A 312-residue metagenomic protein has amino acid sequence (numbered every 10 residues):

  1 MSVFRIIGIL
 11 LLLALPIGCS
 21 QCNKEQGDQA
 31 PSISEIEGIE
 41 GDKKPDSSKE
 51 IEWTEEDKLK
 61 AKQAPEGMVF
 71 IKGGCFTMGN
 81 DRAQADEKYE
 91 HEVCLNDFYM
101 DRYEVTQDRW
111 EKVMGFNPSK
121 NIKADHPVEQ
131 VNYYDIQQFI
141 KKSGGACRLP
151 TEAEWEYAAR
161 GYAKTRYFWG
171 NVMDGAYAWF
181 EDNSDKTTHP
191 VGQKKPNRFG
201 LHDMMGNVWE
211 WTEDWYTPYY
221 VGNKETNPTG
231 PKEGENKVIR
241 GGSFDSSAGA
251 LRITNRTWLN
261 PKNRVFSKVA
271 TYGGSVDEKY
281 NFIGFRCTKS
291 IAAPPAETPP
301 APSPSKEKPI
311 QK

Functional and structural regions predicted by a protein language model:
M1-I7: Bacterial N-terminal signal peptides that target proteins for export
G8-P16: Bacterial N-terminal signal peptides
I17-Q21: C-terminal motif of bacterial Sec signal peptides marking the signal peptidase cleavage site
G27, P31-G41, P45-S48, P196-N197 (+1 more regions): Disulfide-stabilized, aromatic/cysteine-rich ligand-recognition loop
E50-A64: A short, compositionally biased domain-edge/stem linker segment
E56-K58, A85-E90, K268-V276: Short, P/G- and charge-enriched loop/turn segments at secondary-structure junctions
K60-S119, Y134, G206: A short glycine-rich, aromatic-capped structural motif
I71, T77, S119-I122, P127-V265 (+2 more regions): Functional-site microenvironments in short loops/helix caps that host divalent-cation chemistry
